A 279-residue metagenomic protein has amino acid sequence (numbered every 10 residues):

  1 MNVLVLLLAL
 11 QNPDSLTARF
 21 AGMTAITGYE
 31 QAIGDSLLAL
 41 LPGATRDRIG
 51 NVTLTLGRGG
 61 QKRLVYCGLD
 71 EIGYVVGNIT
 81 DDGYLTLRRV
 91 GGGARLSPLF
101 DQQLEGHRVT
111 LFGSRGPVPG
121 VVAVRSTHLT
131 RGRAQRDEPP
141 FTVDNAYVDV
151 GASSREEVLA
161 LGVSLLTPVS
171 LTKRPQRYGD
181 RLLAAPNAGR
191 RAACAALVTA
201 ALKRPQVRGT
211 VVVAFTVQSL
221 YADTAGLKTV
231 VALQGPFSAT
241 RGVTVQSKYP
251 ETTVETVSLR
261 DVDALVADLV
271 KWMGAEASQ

Functional and structural regions predicted by a protein language model:
V3-Q279: N-terminal hydrophobic/helix-forming segments and targeting peptides
